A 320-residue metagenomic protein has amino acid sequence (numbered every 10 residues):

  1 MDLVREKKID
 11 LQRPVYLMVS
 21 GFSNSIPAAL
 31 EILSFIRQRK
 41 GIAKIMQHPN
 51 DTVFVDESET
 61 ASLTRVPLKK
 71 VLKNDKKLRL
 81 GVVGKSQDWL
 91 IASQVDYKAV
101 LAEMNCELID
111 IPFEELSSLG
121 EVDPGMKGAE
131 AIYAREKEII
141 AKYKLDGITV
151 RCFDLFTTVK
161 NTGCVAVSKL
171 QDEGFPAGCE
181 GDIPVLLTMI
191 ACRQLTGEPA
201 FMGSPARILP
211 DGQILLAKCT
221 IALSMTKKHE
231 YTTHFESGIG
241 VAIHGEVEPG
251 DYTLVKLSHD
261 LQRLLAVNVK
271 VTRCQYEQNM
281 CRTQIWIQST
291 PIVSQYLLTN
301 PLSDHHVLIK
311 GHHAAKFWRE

Functional and structural regions predicted by a protein language model:
M1, S20-G21, V83-Q87, K310-G311: Structural motif
D2-L3, I132: Well-ordered, non-membrane alpha-helical segments in soluble/globular domains
L3-I42: Hydrophobic or amphipathic alpha-helical targeting/insertion segments
A28-E198: Conserved, well-structured core segments that form the ligand-binding/active-site neighborhood of functional domains
K85-D88, F153-L155, R207, I221-A222 (+3 more regions): Short, glycine-/Ser/Thr-/acidic-enriched flexible segments
C179-T226: A structural-propensity feature for long, helix-poor, extended segments
I208-Q262: C-terminal structural cap/anchor segments
A242-E320: Extended hydrophobic packing segments that form well-structured cores
